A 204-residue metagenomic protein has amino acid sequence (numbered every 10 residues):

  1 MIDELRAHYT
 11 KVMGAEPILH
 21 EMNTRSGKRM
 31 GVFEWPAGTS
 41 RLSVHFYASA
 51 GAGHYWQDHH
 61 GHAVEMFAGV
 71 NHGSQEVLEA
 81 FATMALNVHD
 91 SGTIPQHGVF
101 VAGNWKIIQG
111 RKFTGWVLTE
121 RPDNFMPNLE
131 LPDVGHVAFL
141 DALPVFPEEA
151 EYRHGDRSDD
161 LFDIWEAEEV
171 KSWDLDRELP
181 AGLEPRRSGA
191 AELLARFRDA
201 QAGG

Functional and structural regions predicted by a protein language model:
M1-H62, N71-G204: Acidic, proline/glycine-rich low-complexity IDRs
